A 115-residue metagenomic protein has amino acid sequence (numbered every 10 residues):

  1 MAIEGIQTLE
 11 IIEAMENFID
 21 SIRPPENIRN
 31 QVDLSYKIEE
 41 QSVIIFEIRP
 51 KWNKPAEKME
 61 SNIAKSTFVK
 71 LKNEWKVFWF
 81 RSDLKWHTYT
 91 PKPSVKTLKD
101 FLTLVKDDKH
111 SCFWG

Functional and structural regions predicted by a protein language model:
M1-A56: Negatively charged, low-complexity tracts enriched in Asp/Glu with abundant Ser/Thr
T8, V69, T103-L104: Alpha-helical interaction segments
S21-N27, S61-E74, C112-G115: Hydrophobic transmembrane alpha-helix bundles
I44-K76: Short, conserved beta-strand/beta-arch hydrophobic-aromatic motifs that form part of recognition grooves or interface
N73-G115: Short, compact, well-ordered microdomains
